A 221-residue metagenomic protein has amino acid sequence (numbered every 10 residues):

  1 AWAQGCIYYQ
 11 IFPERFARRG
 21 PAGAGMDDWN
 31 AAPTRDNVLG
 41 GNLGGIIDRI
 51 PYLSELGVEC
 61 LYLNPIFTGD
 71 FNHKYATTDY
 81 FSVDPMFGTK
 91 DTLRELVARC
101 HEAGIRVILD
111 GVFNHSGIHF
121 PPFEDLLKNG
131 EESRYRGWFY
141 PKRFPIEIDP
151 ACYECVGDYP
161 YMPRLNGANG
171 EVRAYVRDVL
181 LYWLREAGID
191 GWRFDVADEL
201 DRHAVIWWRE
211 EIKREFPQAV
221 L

Functional and structural regions predicted by a protein language model:
C6-Y8, F12-E59, I66-E186, W208 (+1 more regions): Substrate-binding/active-site clefts of carbohydrate-active enzymes
Y62-P65, D195: Residue-level recognition of beta-strand->loop/alpha-helix junctions
M86-F87, A197-H203: Acidic-and-aromatic substrate-binding clefts and catalytic sites of carbohydrate-active enzymes
I108, G191-A197: Short catalytic-loop micro-motif centered on adjacent basic/acidic residues
H203-E210: Distinct, well-ordered alpha-helical segments
